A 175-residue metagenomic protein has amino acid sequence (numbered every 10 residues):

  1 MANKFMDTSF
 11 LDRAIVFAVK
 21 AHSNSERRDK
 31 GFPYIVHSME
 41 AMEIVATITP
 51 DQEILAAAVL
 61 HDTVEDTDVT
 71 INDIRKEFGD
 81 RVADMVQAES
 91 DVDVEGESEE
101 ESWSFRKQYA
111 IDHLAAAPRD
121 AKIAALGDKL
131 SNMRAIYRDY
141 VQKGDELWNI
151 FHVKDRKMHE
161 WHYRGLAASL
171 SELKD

Functional and structural regions predicted by a protein language model:
A2-D175: Active-site helical microenvironments for divalent-metal-assisted chemistry
